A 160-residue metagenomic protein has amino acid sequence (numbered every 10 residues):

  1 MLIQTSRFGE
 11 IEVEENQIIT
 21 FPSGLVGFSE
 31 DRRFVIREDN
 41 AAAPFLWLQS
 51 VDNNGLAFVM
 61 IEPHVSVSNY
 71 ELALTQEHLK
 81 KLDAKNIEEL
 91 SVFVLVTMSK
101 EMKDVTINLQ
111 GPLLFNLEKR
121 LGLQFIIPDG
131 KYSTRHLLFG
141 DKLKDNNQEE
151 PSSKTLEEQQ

Functional and structural regions predicted by a protein language model:
L2-V67, I87-F93, T97-Q160: Long, compositionally biased stretches
N69-L74: Extended catalytic/binding region for NAD+/ADP-ribose chemistry, centered on the ART fold
Q76-N86: Short active-site loop/helix that positions an aromatic residue
